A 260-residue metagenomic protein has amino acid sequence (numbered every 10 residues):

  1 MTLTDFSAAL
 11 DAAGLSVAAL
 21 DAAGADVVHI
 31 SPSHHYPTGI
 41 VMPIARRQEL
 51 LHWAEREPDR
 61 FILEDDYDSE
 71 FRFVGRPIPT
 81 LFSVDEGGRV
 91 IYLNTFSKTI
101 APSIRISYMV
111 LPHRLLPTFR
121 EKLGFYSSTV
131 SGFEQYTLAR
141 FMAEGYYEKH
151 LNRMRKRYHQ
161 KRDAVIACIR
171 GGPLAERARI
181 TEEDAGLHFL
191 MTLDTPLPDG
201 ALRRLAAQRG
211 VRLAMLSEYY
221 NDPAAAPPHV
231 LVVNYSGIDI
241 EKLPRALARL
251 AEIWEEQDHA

Functional and structural regions predicted by a protein language model:
T2-F73: Active-site phosphate-binding strand-loop segment of PLP-dependent enzymes
F61, V211-R212: Residue-level detector of anion-binding/catalytic polar loops
P79-T80, R120, L138, I169: Catalytic cores of nucleotide-enabled group-transfer and carboxylate-activating enzymes in metabolic and assembly-line
F82-T118, F133: Active-site PLP attachment segment
L111, L190-P196, L213-I253: Conserved PLP-binding active-site segment of the aspartate aminotransferase-like
R120-L123, E144-I166: Structural signature of PLP-dependent enzymes
K156-I166, A178-T192, L202-L205: Conserved glycine-rich beta-strand-loop-beta hairpin in the small C-terminal domain of fold type I
